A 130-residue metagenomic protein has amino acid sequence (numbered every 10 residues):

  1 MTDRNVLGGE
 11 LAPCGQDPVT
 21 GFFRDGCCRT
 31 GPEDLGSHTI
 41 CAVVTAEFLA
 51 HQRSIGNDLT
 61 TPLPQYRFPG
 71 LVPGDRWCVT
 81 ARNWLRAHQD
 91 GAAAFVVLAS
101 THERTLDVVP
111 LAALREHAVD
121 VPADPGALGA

Functional and structural regions predicted by a protein language model:
M1-E47, D120: Extended boundary segments
V43-D58: Short, basic/aromatic beta-hairpin or loop at an interaction surface
T60-R67: Short alpha-helix capping/helix-loop boundary micro-motifs
W84-D107: Short, compositionally biased
E103-A130: Glycine- and charge-enriched low-complexity intrinsically disordered segments
